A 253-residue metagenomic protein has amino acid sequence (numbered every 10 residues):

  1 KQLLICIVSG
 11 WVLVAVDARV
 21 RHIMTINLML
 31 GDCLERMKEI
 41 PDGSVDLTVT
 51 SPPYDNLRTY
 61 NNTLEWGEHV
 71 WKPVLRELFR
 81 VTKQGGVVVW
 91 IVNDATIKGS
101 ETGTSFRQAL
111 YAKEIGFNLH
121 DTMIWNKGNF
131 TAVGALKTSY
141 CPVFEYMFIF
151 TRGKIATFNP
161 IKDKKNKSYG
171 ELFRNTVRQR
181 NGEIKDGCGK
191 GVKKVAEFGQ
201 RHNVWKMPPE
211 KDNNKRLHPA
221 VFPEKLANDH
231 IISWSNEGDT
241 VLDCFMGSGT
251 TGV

Functional and structural regions predicted by a protein language model:
Q2-L3: Cationic, low-complexity basic patches in intrinsically disordered or flexible, solvent-exposed regions
A15-V253: Core catalytic lobe of class I
